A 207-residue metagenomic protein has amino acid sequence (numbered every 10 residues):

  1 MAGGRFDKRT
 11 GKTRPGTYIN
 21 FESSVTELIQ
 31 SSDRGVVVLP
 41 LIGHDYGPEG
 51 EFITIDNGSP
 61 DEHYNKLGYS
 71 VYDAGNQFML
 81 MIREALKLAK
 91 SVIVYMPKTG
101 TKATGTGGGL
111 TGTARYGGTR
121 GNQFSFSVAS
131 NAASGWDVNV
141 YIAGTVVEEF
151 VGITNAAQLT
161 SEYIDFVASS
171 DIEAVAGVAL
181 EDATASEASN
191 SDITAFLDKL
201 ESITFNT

Functional and structural regions predicted by a protein language model:
M1-T207: Surface-exposed assembly/interface segments
